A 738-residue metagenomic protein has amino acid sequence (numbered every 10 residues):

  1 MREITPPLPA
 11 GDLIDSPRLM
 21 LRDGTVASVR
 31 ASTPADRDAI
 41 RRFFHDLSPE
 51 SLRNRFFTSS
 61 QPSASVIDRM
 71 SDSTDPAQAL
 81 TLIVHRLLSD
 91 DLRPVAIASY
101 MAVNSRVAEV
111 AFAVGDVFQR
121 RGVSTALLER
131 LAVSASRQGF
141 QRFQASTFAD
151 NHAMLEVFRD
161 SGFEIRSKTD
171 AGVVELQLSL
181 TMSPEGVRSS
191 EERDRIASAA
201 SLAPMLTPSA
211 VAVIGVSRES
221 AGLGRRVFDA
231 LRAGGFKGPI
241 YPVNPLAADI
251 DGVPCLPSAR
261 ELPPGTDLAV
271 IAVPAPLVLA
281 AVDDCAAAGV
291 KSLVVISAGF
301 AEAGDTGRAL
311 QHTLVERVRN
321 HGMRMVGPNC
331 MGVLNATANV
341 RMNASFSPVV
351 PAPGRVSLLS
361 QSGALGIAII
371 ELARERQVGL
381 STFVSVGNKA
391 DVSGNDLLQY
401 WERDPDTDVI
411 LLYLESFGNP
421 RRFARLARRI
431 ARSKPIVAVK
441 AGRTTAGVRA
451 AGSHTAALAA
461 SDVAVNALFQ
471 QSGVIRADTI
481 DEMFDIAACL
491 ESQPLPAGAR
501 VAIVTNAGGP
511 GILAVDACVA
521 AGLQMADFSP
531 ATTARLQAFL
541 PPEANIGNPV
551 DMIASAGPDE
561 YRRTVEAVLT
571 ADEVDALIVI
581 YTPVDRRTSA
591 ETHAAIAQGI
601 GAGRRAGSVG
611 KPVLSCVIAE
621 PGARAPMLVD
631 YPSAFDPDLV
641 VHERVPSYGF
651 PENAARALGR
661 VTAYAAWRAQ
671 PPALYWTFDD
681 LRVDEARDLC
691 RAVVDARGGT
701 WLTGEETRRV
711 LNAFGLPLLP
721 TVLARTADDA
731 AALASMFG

Functional and structural regions predicted by a protein language model:
R2-P204: Long, contiguous binding/interaction regions
S183-G738: Catalytic-core regions of core metabolic enzymes, especially those transforming organic acids/acyl-group intermediates
